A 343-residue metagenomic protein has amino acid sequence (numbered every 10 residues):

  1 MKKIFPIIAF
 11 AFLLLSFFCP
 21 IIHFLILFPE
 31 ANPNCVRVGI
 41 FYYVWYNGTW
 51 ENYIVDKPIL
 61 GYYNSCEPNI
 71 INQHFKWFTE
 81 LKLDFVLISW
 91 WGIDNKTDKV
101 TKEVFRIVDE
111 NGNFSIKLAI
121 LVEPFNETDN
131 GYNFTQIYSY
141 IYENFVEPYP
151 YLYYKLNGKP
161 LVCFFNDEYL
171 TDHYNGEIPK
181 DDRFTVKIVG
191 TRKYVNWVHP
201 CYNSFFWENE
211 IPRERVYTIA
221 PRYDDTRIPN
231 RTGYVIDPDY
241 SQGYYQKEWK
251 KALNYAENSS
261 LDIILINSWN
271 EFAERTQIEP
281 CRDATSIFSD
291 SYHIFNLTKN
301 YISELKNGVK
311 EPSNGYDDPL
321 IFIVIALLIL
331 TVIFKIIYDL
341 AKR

Functional and structural regions predicted by a protein language model:
M1-P33, I40, P312-R343: Secretory targeting signatures
L27-P312, Y316-D317, I333-D339: Glycan-processing catalytic domains of CAZymes
